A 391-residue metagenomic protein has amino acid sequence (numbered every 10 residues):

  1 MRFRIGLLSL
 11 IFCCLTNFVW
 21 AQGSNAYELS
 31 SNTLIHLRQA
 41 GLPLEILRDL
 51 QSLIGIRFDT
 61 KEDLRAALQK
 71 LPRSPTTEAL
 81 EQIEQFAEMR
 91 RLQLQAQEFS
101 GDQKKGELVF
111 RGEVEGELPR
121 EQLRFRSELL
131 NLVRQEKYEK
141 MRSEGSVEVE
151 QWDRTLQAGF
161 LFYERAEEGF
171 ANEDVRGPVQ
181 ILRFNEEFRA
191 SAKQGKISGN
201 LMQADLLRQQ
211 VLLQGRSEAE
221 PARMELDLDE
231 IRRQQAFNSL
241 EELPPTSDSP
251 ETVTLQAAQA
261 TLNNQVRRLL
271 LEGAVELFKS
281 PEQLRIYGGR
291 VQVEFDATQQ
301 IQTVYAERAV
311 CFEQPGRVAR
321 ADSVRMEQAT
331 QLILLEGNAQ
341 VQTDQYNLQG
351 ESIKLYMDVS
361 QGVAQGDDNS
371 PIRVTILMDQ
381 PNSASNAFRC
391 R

Functional and structural regions predicted by a protein language model:
M1-R2: N-terminal secretory signal peptides that target proteins for export/translocation
I5-R391: Mature-chain termini and adjacent capping regions
